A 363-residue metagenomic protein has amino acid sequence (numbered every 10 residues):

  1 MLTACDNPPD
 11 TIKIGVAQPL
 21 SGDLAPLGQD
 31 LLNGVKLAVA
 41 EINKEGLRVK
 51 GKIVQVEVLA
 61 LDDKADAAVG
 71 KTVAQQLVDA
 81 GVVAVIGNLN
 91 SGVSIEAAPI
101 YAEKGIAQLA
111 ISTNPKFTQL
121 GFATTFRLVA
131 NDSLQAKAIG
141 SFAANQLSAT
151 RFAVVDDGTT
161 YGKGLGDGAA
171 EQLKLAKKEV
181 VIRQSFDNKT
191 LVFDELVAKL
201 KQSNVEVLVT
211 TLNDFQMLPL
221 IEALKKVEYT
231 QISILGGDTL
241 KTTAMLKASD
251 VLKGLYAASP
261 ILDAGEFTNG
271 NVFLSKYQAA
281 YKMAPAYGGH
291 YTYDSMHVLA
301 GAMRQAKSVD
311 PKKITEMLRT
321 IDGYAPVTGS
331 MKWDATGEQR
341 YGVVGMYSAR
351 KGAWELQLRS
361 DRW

Functional and structural regions predicted by a protein language model:
M1-K13, D79, R362-W363: Short, low-complexity disordered leader/linker segments with a strong preference for bacterial N-terminal type II
C5-N7, Q29-D30, R48-Q119, L128 (+2 more regions): Beta-alpha junction/loop-to-helix N-cap segments that form part of ligand/metal-binding clefts
C5-V16, R48-Q55, A144-T150: Immediate post-signal peptide segment of exported/extracytoplasmic ligand-binding proteins
G15-K36, L61-A67, N90, V155-K163 (+2 more regions): Extracytoplasmic "Venus flytrap"
L27-K50, G168-L175: Short, polar/charged alpha-helical segment
V82-Q184, I232-Y256, A264: Extracytoplasmic ligand/sensor domains, especially the bilobed periplasmic-binding protein
I221-Y293, R304, V309, A349-W363: Extracellular/periplasmic periplasmic-binding protein-like sensory domains
A279-G289, A300-A353: Segments of small-molecule ligand-sensing domains
